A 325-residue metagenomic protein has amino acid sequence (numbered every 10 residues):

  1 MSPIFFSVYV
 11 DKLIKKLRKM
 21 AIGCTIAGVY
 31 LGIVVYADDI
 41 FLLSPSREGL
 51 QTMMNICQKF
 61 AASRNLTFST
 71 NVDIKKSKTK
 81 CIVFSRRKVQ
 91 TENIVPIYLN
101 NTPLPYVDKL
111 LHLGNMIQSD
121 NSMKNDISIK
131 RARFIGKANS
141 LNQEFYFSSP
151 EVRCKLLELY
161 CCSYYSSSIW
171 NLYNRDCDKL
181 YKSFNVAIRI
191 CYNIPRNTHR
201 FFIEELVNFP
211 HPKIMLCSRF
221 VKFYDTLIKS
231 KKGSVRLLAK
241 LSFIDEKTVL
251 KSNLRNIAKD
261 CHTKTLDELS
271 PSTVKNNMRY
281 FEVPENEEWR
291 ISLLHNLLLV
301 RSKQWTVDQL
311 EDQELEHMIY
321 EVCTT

Functional and structural regions predicted by a protein language model:
S2-F6, I33, L50-M53, R153 (+2 more regions): Hydrophobic (often cysteine-bearing) scaffold residues that line and stabilize catalytic clefts of nucleotide/cofactor
F5-A37, F41: Active-site palm subdomain of RNA-directed nucleic acid polymerases
G32-V35, P105-K109: Short, flexible turn/loop "capping" segments at secondary-structure junctions
I33-S63, R86-K88, Q118-M123: Catalytic palm subdomain of template-directed nucleic-acid polymerases, centered on the conserved carboxylate motif
A37, K75-R86, L110-L238: Non-catalytic, peripheral interaction segments enriched in hydrophobic/basic residues
E48, S163, S167, N171-L172 (+1 more regions): Charged boundary/loop elements
T70-D108: Short, conserved micro-motifs composed of acidic
